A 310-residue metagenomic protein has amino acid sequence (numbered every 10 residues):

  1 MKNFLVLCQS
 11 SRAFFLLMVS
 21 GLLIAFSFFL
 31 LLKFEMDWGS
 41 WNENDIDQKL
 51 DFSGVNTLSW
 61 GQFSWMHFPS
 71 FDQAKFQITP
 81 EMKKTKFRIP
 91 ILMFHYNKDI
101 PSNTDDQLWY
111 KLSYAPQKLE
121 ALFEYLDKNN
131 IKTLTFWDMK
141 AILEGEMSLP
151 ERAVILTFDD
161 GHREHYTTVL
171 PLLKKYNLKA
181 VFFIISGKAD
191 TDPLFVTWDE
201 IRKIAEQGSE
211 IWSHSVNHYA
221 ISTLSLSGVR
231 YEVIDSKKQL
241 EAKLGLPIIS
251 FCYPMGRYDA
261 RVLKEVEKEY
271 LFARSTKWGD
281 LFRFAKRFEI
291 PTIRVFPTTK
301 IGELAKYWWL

Functional and structural regions predicted by a protein language model:
K2-L23: N-terminal Sec-pathway targeting helices
G21-E35: Hydrophobic alpha-helical membrane-insertion segments, chiefly the h-region of N-terminal signal peptides
F34-L156, R163-E164, R202, Y219 (+1 more regions): C-terminal active-site subregion of NodB/CE4 polysaccharide deacetylases
D127, L170-L178, V196-S213, V266-E267 (+1 more regions): Acidic (Asp/Glu)-rich catalytic clusters
L149-P150, G161-T167, P171, K175-N177: Active-site-adjacent structural elements in enzyme catalytic domains
L156-T157, I211: Residue-level marker for buried hydrophobic side chains located in beta-strands that build the well-ordered beta-sheet
F183, H214, S275: Short beta-strand and adjacent tight-turn residues that come in two discontinuous sequence segments and form the edges
A189-L194: Active-site glycine- and acidic-residue-rich loops that bind and position anionic ligands or nucleotide-like cofactors
